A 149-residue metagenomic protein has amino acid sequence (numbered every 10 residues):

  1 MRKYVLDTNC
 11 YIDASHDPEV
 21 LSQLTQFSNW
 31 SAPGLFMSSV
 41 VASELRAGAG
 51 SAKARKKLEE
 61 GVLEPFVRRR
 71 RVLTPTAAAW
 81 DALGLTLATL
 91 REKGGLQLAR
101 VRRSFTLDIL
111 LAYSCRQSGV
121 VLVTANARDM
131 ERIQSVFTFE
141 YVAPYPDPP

Functional and structural regions predicted by a protein language model:
M1-R2, A32-L35, R69-R71, R116-V121: Short active-site oxyanion
M1-V41, A47-P65, P148: Short, well-structured N-terminal submotif of metal-dependent ribonuclease cores
C10, V41, A79, L111 (+1 more regions): Alpha-helix capping/helix-boundary segments
E44, A82, R132-I133: Phosphate- and divalent-cation-binding pockets in alpha/beta enzyme and binding domains that engage nucleotide-derived
A47, R71-V121: Active-site neighborhoods of divalent-metal-dependent phosphate/nucleic-acid chemistry enzymes
A52-K57, R91-E92, E140-V142: Cytochrome P450 catalytic domain signature, combining two hallmark sequence patches
A112-P149: Acidic, PIN/NYN-like endoribonuclease modules and their adjacent C-terminal/linker elements
